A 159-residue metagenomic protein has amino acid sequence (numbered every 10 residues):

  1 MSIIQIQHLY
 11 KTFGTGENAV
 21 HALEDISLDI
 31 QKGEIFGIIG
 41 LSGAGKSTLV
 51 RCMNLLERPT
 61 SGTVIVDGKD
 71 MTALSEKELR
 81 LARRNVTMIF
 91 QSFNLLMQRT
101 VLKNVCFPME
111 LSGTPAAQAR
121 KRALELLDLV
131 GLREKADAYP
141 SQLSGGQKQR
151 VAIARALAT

Functional and structural regions predicted by a protein language model:
S2-T159: ABC family nucleotide-binding domain
